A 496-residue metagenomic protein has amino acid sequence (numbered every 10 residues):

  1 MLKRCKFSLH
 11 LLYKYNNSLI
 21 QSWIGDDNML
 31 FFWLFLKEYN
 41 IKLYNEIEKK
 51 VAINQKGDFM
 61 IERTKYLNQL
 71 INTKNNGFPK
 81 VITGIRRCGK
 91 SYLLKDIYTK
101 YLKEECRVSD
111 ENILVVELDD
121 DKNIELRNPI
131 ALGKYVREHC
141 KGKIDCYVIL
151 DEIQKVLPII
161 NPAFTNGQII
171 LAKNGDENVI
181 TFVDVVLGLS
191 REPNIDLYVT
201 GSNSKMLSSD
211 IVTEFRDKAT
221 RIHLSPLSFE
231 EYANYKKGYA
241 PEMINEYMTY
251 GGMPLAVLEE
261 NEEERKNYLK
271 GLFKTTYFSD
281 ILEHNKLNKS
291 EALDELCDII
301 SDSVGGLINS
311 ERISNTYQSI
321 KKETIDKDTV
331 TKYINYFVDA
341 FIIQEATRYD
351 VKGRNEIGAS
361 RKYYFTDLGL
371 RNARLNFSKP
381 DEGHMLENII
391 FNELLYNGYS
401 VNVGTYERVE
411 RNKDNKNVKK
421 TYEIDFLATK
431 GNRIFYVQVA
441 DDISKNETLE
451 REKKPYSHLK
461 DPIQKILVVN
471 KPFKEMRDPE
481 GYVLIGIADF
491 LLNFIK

Functional and structural regions predicted by a protein language model:
L30-F32, E262-R433: Accessory nucleic acid-recognition modules appended to NTPase machines
L30-W33, K37-L43, E48, G57 (+3 more regions): Interdomain motor-coupling "hinge/lid" segment immediately C-terminal to the ATP-binding subdomain of NTP-driven enzymes
I61-K74: Pre-Walker A adenine-sensing motif
I82: Hydrophobic anchor at the beta1->P-loop junction of P-loop NTPases
K90: Conserved lysine of the Walker
L93: Hydrophobic positions on the alpha1 helix immediately C-terminal to the Walker A/P-loop
L114-K143: Short glycine-rich substrate-engagement loop in P-loop NTPases that contacts/grips substrate
P472-K496: Domain-level recognition of nuclease-like catalytic cores that cleave nucleotide substrates
